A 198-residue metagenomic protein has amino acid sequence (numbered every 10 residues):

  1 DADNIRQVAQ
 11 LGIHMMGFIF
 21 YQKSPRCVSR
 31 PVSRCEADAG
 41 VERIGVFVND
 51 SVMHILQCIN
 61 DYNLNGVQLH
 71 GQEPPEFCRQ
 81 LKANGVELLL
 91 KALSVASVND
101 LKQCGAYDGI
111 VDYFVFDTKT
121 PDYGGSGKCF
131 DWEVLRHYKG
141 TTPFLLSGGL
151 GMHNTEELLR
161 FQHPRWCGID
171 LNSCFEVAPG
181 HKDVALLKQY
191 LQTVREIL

Functional and structural regions predicted by a protein language model:
D1-L198: Conserved N-terminal beta1-alpha1 strand-loop-helix module at the mouth
